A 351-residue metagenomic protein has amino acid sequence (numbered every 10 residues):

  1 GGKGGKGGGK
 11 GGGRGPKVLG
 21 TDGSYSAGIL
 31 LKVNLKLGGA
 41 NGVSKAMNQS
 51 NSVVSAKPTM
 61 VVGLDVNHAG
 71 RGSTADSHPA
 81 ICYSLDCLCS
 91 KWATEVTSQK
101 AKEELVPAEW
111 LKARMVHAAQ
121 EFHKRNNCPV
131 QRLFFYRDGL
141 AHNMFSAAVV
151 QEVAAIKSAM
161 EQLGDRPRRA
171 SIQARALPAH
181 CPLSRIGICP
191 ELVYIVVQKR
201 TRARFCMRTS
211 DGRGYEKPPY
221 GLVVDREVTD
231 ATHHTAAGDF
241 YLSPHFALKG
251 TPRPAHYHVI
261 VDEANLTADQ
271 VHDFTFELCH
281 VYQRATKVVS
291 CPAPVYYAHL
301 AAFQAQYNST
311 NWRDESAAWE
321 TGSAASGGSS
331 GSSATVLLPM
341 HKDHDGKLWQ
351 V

Functional and structural regions predicted by a protein language model:
G1-V351: Long, contiguous domain-sized segments
